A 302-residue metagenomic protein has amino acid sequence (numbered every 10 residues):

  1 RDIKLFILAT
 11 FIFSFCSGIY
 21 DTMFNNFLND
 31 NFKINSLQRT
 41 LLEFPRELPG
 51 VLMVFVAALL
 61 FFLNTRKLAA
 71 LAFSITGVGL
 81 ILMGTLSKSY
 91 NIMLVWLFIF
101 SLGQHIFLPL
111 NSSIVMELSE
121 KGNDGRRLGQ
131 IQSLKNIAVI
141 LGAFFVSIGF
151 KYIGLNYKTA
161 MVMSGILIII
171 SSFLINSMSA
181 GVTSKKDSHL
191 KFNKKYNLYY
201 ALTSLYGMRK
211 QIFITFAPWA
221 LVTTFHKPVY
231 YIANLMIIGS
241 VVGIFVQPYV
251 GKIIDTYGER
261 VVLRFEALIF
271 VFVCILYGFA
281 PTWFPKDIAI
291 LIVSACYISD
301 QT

Functional and structural regions predicted by a protein language model:
F11, G79, N91-F107, K286-T302: Hydrophobic core of transmembrane alpha-helices in multi-pass small-molecule transporters, especially MFS/SLC-type
M23-Q38, T215-I232: Short amphipathic helix-loop junctions that connect adjacent transmembrane helices in Major Facilitator Superfamily/SLC
F24, I106-S119, T302: Intracellular juxtamembrane helix-capping segments at the cytosolic ends of symmetry-related transmembrane helices
D30-N31, V54-F62, L141-M161, P218-W219 (+1 more regions): Transmembrane alpha-helix termini and helix-breaking/packing motifs in multi-pass membrane transporters
M53-T65, F150, V246-E259: Helix-to-loop junctions at the C-terminal end of transmembrane segments in multipass secondary transporters
F61-S74, T256-L268: Cytoplasmic membrane-interface "Motif A"-like loop-to-helix N-cap segments of 12-TM Major Facilitator Superfamily
S74-K88, L268-K286: C-terminal ends and interior cores of transmembrane alpha-helices in multi-pass membrane transporters/permeases
G165-S184: C-terminal membrane-cytosol helix-exit motif in multi-pass small-molecule transporters
